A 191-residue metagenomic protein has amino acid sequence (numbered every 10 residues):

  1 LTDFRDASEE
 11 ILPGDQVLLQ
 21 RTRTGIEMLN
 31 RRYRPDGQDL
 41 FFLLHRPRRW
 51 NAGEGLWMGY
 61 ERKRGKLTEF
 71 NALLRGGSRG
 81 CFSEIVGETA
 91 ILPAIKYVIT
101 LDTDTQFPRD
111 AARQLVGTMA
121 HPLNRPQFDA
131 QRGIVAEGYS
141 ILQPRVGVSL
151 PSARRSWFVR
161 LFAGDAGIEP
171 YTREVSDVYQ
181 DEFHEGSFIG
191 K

Functional and structural regions predicted by a protein language model:
L1-K191: Internal catalytic domains of large membrane-associated glycosyltransferases
